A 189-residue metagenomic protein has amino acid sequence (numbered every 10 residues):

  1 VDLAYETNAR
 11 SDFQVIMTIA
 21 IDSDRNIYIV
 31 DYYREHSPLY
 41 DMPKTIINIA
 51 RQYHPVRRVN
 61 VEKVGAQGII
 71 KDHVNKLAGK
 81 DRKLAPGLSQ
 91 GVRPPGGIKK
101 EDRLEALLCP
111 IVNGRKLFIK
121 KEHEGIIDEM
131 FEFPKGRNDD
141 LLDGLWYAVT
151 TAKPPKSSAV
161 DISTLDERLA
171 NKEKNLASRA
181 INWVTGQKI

Functional and structural regions predicted by a protein language model:
V1-Q90, K116-I189: RNase H-like, metal-dependent nuclease domains and their acidic two-metal-ion catalytic environment used
K80-I111: Conserved beta-strand -> loop -> alpha-helix junction used to position metal-binding or nucleic-acid-contacting
